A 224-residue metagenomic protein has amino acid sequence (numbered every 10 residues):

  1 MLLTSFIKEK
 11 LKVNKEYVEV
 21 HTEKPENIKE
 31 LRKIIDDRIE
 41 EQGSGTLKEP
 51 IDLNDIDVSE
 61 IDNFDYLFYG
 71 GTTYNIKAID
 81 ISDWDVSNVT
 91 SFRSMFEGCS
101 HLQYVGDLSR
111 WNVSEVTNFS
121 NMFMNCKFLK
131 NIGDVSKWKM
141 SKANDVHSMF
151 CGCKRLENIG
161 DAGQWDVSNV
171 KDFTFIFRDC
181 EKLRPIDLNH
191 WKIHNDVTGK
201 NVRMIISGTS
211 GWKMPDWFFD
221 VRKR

Functional and structural regions predicted by a protein language model:
L2-R224: Negatively charged
